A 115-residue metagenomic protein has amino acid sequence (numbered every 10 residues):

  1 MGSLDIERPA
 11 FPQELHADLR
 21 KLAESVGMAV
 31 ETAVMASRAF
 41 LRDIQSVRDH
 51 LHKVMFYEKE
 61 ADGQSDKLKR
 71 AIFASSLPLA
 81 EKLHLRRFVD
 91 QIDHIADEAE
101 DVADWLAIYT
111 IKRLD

Functional and structural regions predicted by a protein language model:
M1-D115: Cytosolic, long alpha-helical scaffolding segments
